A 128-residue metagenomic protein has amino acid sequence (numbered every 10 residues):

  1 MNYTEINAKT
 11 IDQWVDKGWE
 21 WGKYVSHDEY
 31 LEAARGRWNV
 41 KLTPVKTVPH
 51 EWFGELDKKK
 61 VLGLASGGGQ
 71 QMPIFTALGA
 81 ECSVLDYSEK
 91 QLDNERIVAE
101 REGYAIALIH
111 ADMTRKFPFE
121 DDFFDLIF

Functional and structural regions predicted by a protein language model:
M1-L31: N-terminal, positively charged/glycine-rich alpha-helical extensions of SAM-dependent methyltransferases
Q13, V48-P49, S83-L85: Catalytic cores of glycan-processing enzymes that make or break glycosidic bonds
E20, Y104-A107, D122: Secondary-structure boundary/capping residues
Y24-K59: Conserved alpha-helix/loop element of class I SAM-dependent methyltransferases that forms part of the SAM/SAH-binding
K59-K116: Class I SAM-dependent methyltransferase SAM/SAH-binding core
F117-I127: A short acidic, Gly/Pro-enriched loop at the edge of an enzyme's catalytic core that lines a small-molecule cofactor
